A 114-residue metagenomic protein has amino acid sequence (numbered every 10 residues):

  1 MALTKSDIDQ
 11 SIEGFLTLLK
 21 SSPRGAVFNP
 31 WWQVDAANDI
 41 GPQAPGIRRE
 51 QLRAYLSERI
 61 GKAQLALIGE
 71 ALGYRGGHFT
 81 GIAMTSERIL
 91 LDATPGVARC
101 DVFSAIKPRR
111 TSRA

Functional and structural regions predicted by a protein language model:
L3-A114: A polyanion-binding, active-site-adjacent surface
